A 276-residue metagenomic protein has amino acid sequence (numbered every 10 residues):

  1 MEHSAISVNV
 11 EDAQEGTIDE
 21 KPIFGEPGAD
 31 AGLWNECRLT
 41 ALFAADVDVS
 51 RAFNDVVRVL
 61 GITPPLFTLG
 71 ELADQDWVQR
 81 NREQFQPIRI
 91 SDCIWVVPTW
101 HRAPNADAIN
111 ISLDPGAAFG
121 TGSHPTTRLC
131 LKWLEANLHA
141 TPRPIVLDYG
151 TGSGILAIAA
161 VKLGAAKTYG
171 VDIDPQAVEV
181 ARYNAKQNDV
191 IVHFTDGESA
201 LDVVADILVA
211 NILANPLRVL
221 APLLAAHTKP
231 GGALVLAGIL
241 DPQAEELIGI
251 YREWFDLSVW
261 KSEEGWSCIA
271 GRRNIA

Functional and structural regions predicted by a protein language model:
M1-N105: N-terminal auxiliary segments of SAM/dcSAM-dependent transferases
S7, L66, I145, A166-K167 (+1 more regions): Residues at the starts of beta-strands that form the adenosine-phosphate
N35-L39, I109, S267-I269: Short beta-strand micro-motifs in enzyme catalytic cores
R38-T40, A118, V209: Short aromatic/hydrophobic contact patches that present stacked aromatics for nucleic-acid/ligand binding
D92-I94, P144, G232: Surface-exposed loop/turn positions
I109-P115: A short, charged helix-loop
A117, T121-L201: Conserved SAM/SAH cofactor-binding pocket of Class I
K132, I173-A276: S-adenosylmethionine
